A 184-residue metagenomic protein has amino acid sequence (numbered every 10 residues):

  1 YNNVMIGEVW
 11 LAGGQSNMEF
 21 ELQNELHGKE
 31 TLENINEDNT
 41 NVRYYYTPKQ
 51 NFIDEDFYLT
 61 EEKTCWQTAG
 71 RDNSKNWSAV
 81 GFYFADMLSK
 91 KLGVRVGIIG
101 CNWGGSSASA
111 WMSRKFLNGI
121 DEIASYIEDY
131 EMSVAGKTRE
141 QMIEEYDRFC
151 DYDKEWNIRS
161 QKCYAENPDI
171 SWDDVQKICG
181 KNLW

Functional and structural regions predicted by a protein language model:
Y1-W184: Cell-envelope and extracellular/periplasmic
